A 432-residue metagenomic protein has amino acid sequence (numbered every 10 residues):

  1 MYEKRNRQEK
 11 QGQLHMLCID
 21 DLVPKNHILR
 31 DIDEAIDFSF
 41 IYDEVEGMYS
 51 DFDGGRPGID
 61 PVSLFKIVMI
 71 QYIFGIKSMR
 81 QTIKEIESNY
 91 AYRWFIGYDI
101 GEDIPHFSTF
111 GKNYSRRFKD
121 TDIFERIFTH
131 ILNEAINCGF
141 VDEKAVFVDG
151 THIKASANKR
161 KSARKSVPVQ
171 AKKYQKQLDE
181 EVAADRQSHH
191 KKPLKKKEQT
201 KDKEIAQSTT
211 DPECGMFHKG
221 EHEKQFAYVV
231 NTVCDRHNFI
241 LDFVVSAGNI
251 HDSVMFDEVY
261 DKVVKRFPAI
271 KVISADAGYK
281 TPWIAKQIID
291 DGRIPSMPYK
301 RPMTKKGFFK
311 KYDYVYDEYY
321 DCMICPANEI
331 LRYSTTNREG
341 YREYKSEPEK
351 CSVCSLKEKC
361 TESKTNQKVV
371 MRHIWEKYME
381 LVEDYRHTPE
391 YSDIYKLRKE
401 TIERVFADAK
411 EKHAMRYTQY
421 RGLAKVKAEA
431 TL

Functional and structural regions predicted by a protein language model:
M1-C18, V169, S296: Short, flexible loop/hinge motifs at secondary-structure junctions
R5-E9, R56-P57, I100: A short, ordered amphipathic alpha-helix with a cationic face
Q11, G75-S88, Y98-L432: Anion-binding and metal-coordination hotspots
Q13-C18, V23-R30: Acidic, aromatic-lined catalytic clefts of primarily extracellular/periplasmic carbohydrate-active enzymes that remodel
C18, D37-I41, I59-D60, H106 (+2 more regions): Poly-acidic low-complexity segments
C18, S63-M69, T109, N113 (+1 more regions): A general alpha-helix detector
K25-M69, F74-G75, Y378: Basic, short loop/linker segments at the boundary and entry of helix-turn-helix/winged-helix-like folds
Y92-I96: Short amphipathic alpha-helical interface patches used for protein-protein assembly/oligomerization
